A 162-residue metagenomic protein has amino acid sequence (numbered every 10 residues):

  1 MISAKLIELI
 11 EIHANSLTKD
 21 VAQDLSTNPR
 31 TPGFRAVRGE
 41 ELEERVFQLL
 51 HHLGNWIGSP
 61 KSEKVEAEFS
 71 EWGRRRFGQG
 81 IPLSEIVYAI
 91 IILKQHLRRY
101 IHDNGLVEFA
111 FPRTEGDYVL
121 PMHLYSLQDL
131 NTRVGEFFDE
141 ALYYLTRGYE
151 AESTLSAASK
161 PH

Functional and structural regions predicted by a protein language model:
I2-S84: N-terminal low-complexity or simple alpha-helical regulatory segments that function as activation/interaction modules
V65-H162: Long, amphipathic alpha-helical coupling/dimerization segments that relay conformational signals between
